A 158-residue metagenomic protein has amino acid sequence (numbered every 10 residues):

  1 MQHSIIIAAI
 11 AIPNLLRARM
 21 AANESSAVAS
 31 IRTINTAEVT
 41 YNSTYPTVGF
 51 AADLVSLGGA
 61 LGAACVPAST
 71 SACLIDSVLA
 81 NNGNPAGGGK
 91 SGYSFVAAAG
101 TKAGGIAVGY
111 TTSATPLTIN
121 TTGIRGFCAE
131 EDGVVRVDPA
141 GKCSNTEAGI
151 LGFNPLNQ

Functional and structural regions predicted by a protein language model:
M1-Y41: Amphipathic alpha-helical segments typified by the pilin-like N-terminal helix that continues immediately C-terminal
T33-R125, A129-D132, P139, G152-Q158: Extracellular/periplasmic head regions of type IV pilus-like filament subunits
G141-N145: A short acidic/small-residue loop/turn micro-motif
